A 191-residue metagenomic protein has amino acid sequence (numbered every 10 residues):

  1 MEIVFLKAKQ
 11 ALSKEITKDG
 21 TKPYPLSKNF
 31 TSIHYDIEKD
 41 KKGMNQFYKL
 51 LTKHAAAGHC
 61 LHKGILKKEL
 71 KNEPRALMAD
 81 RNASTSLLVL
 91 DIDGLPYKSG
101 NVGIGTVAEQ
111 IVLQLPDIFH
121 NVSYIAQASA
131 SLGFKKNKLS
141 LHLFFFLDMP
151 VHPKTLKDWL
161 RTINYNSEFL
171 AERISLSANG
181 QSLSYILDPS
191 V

Functional and structural regions predicted by a protein language model:
M1-L141, F145-I163: Signature for HUH/AEP ssDNA processing cores
N164-V191: Flexible helix-coil linker/hinge segments at domain or subdomain boundaries
